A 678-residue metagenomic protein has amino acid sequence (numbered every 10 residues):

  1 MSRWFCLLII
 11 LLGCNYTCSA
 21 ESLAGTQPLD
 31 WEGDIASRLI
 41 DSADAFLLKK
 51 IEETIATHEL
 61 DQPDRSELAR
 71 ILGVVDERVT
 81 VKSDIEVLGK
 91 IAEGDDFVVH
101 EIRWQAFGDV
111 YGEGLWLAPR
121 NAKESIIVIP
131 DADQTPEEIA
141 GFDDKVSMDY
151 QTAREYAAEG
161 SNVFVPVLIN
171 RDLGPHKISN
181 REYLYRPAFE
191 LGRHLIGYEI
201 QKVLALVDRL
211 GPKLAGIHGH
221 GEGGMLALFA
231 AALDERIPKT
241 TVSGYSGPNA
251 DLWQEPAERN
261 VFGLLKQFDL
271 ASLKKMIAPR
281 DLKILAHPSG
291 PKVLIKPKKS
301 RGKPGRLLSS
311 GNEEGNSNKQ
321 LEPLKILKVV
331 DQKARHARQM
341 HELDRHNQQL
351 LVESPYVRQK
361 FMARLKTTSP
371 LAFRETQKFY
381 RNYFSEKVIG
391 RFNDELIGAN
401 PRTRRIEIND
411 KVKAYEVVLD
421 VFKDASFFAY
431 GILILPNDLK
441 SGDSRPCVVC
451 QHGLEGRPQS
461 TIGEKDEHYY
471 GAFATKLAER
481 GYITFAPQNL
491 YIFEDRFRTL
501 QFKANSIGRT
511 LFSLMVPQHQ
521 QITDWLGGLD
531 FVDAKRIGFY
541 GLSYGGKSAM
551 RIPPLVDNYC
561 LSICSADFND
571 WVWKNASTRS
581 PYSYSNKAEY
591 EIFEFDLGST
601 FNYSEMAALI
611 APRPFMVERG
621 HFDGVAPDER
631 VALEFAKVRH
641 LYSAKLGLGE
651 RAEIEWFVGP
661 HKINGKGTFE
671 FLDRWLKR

Functional and structural regions predicted by a protein language model:
F5-N15: Bacterial N-terminal signal peptides
E21-G112, F189-G192, Y198, L204 (+6 more regions): Alpha/beta-hydrolase-fold serine-hydrolase catalytic core, especially in secreted/extracellular enzymes
W104-G108, A118-R120, D131-D133, N170 (+7 more regions): Short, flexible loop/turn elements at secondary-structure junctions
V110-Y111, D133-E137, R171-H176, G223-A227 (+11 more regions): Flexible loop/turn segments at secondary-structure boundaries
K123-E124, E159-N162, K213-L214, E235-K239 (+6 more regions): Loop/turn elements at helix/coil->beta-strand transitions in domains of secreted/extracellular proteins
K123-R209, S246-E258, K440-G528, N575-T578: Cap/lid segment of the alpha/beta-hydrolase catalytic domain
V167, S243-G244, L285, Q488 (+3 more regions): Alpha/beta-hydrolase-fold catalytic nucleophile elbow
L206-M276, D524-Y590, F595-G598: Primarily recognizes the serine-hydrolase "nucleophile elbow" in alpha/beta-hydrolase and SGNH/GDSL folds
